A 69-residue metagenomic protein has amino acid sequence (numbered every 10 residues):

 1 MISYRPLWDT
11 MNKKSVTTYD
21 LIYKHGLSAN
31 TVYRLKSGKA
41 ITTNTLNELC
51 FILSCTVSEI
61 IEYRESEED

Functional and structural regions predicted by a protein language model:
M1-D20: A short, Lys/Arg-rich alpha-helix, primarily the initiator
D9-K13, R34-L35, I61-D69: Short, charged recognition helix plus adjacent turn of helix-turn-helix-like nucleic-acid-binding domains
N12, Y23, F51: Alpha-helical residues within the helix-turn-helix
S15-Y33: Short alpha-helical DNA-recognition segment
N30, I41, D69: Short Asp/Glu-rich motifs
T31-R34, T45-E48, E59: Residue-level recognition of specific faces of alpha-helices
K39-F51: Short, basic-rich loop-to-helix N-cap that marks the start of a DNA-contacting helix
